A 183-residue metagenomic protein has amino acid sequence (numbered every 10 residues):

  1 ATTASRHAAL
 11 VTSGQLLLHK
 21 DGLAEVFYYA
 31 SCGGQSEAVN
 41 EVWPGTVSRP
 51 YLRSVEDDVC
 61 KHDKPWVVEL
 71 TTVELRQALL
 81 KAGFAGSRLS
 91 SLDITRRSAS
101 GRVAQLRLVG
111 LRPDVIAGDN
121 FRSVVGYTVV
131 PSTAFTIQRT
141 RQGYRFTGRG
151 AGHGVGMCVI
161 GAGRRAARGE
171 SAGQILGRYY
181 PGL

Functional and structural regions predicted by a protein language model:
A1-L183: Conserved, single-site charged/polar hotspot
